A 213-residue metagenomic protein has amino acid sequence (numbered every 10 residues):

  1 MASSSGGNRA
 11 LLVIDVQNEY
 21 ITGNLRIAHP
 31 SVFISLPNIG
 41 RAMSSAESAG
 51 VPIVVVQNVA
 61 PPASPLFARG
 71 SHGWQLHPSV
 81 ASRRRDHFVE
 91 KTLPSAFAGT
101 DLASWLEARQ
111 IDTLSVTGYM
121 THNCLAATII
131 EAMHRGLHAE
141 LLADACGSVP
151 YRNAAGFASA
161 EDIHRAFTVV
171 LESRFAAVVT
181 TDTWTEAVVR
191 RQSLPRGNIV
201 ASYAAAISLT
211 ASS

Functional and structural regions predicted by a protein language model:
M1-A10, P37-E47, L66-S213: Active-site-adjacent betaalpha module
L11-V16: N-terminal nucleotide-binding beta1-loop-alpha1 segment
Q17-T22: Short acidic, Gly/Ser-rich segments with clustered Asp/Glu that frequently serve as metal-coordination loops in enzyme
L25-V32, S64-F67, G156-F157: Short glycine-enriched, charge-decorated loop/helix-capping segments at active-site entrances that position
S35-L36, N58: N-terminal short leaders/motifs
S45-P61: Von Willebrand factor
